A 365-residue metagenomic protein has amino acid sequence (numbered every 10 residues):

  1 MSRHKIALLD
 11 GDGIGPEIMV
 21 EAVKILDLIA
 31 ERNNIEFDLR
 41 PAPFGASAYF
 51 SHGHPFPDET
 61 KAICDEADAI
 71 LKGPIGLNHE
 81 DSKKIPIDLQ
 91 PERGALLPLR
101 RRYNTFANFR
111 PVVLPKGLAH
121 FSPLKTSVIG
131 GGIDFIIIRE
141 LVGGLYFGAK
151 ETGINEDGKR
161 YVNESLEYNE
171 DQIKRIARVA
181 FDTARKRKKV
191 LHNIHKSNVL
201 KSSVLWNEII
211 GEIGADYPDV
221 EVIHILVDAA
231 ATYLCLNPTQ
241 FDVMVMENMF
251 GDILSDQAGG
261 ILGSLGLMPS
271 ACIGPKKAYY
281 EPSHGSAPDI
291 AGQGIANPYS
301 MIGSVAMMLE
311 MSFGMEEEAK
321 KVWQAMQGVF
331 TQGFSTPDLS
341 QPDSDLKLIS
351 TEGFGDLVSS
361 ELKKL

Functional and structural regions predicted by a protein language model:
S2-I6: Extreme N-terminal starter segment of soluble prokaryotic enzymes
A7-K24, I29-A30, D157-D228, Q240: Glycine-rich phosphate/diphosphate-binding loop of Rossmann-like nucleotide-binding domains
D12-G15, D68, I138, A180 (+4 more regions): Buried hydrophobic positions in well-ordered alpha/beta secondary-structure cores of metabolic enzymes
N34-D58, T232-L234: N-terminal beta-loop-helix "entrance" segment that forms/cooperates in small-molecule cofactor or anionic ligand
F50-V162, M249: N-terminal glycine-rich phosphate/adenylate-binding segment common to multiple enzyme folds
V142-G143, F147-R187, L191, N198 (+2 more regions): Glycine-rich phosphate/pyrophosphate-binding loop and the adjoining helix
N198, W206-N207, G211-Q257, I261-G266 (+1 more regions): Accessory "access/gating" subregions that flank catalytic or transport cores
L234-F334: Glycine-rich phosphate/nucleotide-binding loop
